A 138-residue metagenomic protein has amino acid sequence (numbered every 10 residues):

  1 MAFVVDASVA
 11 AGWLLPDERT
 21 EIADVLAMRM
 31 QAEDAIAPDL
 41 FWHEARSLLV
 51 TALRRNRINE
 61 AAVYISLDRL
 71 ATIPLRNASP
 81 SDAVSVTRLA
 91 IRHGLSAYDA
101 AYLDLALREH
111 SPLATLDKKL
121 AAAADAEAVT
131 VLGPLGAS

Functional and structural regions predicted by a protein language model:
M1-L40, A52-A61, E127, S138: Short, well-structured N-terminal submotif of metal-dependent ribonuclease cores
A2, L103-S138: Acidic, PIN/NYN-like endoribonuclease modules and their adjacent C-terminal/linker elements
V9, F41, Y102, K119-L120: Alpha-helix capping/helix-boundary segments
I22, E44, A122-A123: Phosphate- and divalent-cation-binding pockets in alpha/beta enzyme and binding domains that engage nucleotide-derived
D39-S47: Short, conserved active-site loops that position catalytic residues or coordinate cofactors/metal ions across diverse
R46-P74: Active-site-proximal, substrate-binding regions of enzyme catalytic domains and RNA-binding/basic surfaces
T51-A52, R69, L89, L105 (+1 more regions): Residues within well-ordered alpha helices
I73-K118: Active-site neighborhoods of divalent-metal-dependent phosphate/nucleic-acid chemistry enzymes
